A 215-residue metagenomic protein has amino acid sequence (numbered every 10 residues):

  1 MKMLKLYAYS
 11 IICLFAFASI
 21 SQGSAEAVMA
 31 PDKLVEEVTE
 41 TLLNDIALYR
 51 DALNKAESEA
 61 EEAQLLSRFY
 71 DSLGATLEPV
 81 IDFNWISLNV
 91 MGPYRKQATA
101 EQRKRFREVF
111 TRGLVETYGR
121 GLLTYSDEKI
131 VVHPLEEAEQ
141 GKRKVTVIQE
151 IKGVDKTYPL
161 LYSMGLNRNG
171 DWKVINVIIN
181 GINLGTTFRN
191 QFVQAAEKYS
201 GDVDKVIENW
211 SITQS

Functional and structural regions predicted by a protein language model:
M1-S10: Bacterial N-terminal signal peptides that target proteins for export
Y9-S19: Bacterial N-terminal signal peptides
I20-E26: Sec/Tat signal peptide C-region and signal peptidase I cleavage site
A27-L114, Y118: Early exported N-terminus immediately downstream of N-terminal targeting peptides
R95, R112-G113, K152-V154, N180-L184: Solvent-exposed loop/turn segments at secondary-structure junctions within structured extracellular/periplasmic domains
T117-Y158, N209-S215: Surface-exposed, charged secondary-structure patches
K152-N180: Extended hydrophobic
R168, N176-S215: Low-complexity, intrinsically disordered terminal/linker segments enriched in charged and Gly/Pro repeats
